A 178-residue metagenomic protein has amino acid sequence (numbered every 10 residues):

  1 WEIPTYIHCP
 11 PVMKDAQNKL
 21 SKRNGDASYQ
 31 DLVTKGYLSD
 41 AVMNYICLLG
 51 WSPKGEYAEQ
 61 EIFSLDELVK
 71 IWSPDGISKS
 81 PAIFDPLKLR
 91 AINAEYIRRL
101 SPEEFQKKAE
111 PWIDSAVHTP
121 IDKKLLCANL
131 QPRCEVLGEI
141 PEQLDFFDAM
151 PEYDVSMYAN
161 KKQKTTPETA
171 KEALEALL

Functional and structural regions predicted by a protein language model:
W1-I97: Alpha-helical recognition segments enriched in aromatics with Gly/Pro capping that present substrate-recognition
P102-L178: Small-residue-rich helix-loop
